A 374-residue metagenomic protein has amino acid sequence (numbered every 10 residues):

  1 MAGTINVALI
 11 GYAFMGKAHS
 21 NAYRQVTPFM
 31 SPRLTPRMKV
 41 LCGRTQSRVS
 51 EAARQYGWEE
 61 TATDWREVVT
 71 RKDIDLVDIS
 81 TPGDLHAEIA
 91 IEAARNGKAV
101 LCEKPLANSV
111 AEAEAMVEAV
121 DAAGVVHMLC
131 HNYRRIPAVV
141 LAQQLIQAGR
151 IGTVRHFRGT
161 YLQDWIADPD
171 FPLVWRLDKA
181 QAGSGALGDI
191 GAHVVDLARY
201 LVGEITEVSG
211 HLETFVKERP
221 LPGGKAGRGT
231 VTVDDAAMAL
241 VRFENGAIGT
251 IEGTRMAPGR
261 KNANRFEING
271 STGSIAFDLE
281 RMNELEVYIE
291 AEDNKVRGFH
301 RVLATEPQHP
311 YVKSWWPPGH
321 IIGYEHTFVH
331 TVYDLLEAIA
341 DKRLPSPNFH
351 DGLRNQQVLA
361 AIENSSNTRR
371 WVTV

Functional and structural regions predicted by a protein language model:
M1-Y56: N-terminal Rossmann-like dinucleotide-binding module
P36-K39, A338-N355: Glycine- and charged-residue-rich phosphate/anionic-cofactor binding loop of Rossmann-like
P36-M38, I74, V154, I205: Core-facing hydrophobic residues within beta-strands of well-ordered domains
E59-D64: Conserved SAM-binding strand-loop segment of SAM-dependent methyltransferases
D75-L76, P82-R135, G149: Beta-strand-loop-alpha-helix segment that lines the small-molecule cofactor/substrate pocket of alpha/beta enzymes
V125-V126, Y133-T232, L285, R369: Predominantly a Rossmann-like dinucleotide-binding segment in NAD(P)-dependent oxidoreductases
N132, K217-V233, M238, R242-N245 (+3 more regions): C-terminal glycine/acidic-rich active-site capping loop/insertion
A192, E252-K261, H320, Y324: Glycine-rich phosphate/pyrophosphate-binding beta-alpha loops
